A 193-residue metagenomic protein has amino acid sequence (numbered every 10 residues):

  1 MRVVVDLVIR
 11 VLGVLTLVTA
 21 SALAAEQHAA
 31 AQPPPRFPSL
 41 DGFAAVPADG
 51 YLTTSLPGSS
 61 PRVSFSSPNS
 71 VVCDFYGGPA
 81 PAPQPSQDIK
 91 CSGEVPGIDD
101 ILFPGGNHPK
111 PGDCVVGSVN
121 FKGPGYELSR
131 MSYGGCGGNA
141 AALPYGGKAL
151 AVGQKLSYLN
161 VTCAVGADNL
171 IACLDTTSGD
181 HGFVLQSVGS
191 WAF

Functional and structural regions predicted by a protein language model:
M1-G13: Bacterial N-terminal signal peptides that target proteins for export
T19-P38: C-terminal region of N-terminal signal peptides and the immediate post-cleavage residues of exported proteins
Q32-S55, P85-L150, F183-F193: A low-complexity, Ser/Thr/Gly/Pro-enriched, surface-exposed linker/loop concept that marks segments flanking
S55-P96: Extracytoplasmic beta-rich ectodomain segments of secreted or membrane-anchored proteins
V72, P81-A82, I98-D99, L170-C173 (+1 more regions): Short loop/beta submotifs within extracellular cysteine-rich repeat domains
Y76-G78, E94, G166, D175-T176 (+1 more regions): Surface loops and adjacent helix of pleckstrin homology
M131-D180: Extracytosolic low-complexity repeat regions of secreted or lipid-anchored proteins
